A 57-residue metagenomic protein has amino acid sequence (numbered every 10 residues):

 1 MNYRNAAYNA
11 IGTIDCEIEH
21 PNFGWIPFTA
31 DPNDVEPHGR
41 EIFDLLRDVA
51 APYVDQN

Functional and structural regions predicted by a protein language model:
M1-N57: Interaction-interface detector
